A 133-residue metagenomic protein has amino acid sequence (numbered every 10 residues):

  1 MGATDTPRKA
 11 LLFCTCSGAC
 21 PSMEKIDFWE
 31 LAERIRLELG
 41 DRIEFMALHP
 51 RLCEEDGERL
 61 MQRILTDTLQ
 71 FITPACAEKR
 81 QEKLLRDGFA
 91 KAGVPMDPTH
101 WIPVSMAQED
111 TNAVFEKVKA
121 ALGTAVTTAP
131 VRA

Functional and structural regions predicted by a protein language model:
M1-A133: Iron-sulfur-associated redox domains of electron-transfer enzymes in respiratory and anaerobic energy metabolism
